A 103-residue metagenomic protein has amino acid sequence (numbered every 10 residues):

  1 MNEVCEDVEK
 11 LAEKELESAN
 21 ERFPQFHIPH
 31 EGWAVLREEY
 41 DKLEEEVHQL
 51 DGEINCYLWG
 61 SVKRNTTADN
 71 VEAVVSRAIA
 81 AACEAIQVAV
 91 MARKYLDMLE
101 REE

Functional and structural regions predicted by a protein language model:
M1-E103: Flexible "arm" and connector segments at domain edges
